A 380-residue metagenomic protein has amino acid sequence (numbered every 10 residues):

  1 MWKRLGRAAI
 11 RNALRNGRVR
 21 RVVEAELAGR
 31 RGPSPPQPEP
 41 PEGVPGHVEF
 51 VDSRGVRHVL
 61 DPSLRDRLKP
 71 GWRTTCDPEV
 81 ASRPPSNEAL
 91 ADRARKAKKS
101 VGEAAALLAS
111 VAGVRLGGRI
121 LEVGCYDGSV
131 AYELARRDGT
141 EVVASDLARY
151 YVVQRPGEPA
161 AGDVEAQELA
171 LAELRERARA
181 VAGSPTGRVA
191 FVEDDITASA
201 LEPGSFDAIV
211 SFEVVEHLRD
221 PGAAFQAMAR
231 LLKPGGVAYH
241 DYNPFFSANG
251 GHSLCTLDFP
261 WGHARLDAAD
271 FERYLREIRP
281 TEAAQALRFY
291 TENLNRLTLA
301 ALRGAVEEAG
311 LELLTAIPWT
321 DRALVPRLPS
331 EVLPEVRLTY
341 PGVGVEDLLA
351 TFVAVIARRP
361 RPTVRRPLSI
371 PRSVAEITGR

Functional and structural regions predicted by a protein language model:
M1-S63, R366, P371-R380: Membrane-proximal basic amphipathic "stem/tether" segments
A13, G17-R18, G55, E292-R380: A C-terminal cap/extension of S-adenosyl-L-methionine-dependent methyltransferases that defines the acceptor-substrate
K98-G117: Conserved alpha-helix/loop element of class I SAM-dependent methyltransferases that forms part of the SAM/SAH-binding
G117-Y126: Conserved class I S-adenosyl-L-methionine
S129, E133-A198: Class I SAM-dependent methyltransferase SAM/SAH-binding core
D194-I209: A short acidic, Gly/Pro-enriched loop at the edge of an enzyme's catalytic core that lines a small-molecule cofactor
G222-P234: A short glycine-rich, Lys/Arg-flanked "PGG" loop and its adjoining helix->strand segment in the class I
V237-L275: Conserved class I S-adenosyl-L-methionine
